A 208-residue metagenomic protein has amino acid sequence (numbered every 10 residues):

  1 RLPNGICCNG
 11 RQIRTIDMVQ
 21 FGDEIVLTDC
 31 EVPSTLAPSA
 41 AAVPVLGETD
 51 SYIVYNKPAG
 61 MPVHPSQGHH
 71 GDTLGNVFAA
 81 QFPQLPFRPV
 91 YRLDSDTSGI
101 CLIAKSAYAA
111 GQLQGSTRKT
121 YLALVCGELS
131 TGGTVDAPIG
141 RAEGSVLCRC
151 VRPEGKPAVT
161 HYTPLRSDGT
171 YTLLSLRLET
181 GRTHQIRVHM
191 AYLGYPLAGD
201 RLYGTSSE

Functional and structural regions predicted by a protein language model:
R1-E208: RNA pseudouridine synthases
